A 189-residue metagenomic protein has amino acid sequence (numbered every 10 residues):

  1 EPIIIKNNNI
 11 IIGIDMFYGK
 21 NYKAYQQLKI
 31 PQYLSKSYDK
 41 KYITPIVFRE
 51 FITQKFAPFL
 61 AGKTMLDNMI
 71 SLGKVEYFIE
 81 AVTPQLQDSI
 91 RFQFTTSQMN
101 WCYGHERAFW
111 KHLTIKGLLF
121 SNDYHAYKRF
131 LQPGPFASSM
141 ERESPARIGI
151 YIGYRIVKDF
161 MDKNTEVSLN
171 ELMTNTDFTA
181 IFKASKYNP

Functional and structural regions predicted by a protein language model:
E1-M99: Acidic/His-rich structured neighborhood in mature extracellular/periplasmic domains
L66, I70-P189: A cross-kingdom marker for long, charged
